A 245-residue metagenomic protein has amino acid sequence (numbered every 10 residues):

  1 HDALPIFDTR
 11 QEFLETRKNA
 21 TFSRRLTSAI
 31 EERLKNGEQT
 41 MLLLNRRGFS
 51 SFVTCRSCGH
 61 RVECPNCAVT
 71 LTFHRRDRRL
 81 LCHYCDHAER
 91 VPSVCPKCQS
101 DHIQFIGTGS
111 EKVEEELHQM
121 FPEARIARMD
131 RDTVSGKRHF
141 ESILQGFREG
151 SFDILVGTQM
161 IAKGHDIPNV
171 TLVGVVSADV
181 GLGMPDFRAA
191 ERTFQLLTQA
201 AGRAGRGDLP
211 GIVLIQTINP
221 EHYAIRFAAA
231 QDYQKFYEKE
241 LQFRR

Functional and structural regions predicted by a protein language model:
H1-R245: Inter-lobe coupling/hinge segments of SF2-like helicase ATPases
